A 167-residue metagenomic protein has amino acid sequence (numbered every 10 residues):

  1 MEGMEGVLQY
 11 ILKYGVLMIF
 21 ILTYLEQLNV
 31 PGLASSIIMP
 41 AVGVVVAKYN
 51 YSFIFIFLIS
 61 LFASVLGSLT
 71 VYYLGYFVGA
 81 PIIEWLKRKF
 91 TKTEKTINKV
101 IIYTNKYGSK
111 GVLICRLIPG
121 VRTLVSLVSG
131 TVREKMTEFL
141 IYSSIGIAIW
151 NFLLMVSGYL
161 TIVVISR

Functional and structural regions predicted by a protein language model:
M1-F20, Y49-L127, T131-L140, S144 (+1 more regions): Membrane-interfacial helix-loop-helix
F20-M39, I114-R116: Transmembrane alpha-helix interface/packing and boundary motifs in multi-pass membrane proteins, characterized by
E26, G43-V44, L154, G158: Structural signal for membrane-spanning alpha-helices in multi-pass inner-membrane proteins, emphasizing helix cores
S35-S36, N151, M155: Recurrent gating helices in multi-pass secondary carriers
S35-V44, L124-V132: Re-entrant/interfacial helical elements at transmembrane boundaries that shape and gate the permeation pathway
P40-F53, W150: Small-residue-rich segments of transmembrane alpha-helices in multi-pass membrane proteins, especially helix faces
